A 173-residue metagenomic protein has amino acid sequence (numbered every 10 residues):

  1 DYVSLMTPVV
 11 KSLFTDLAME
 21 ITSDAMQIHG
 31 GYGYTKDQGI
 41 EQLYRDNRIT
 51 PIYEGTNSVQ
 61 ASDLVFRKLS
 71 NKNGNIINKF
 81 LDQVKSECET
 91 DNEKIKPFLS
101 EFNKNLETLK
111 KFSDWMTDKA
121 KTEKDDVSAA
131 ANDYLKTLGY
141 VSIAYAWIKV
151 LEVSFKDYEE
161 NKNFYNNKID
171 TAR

Functional and structural regions predicted by a protein language model:
D1-A18, S23-A25, K104, T108-D125: Accessory "access/gating" subregions that flank catalytic or transport cores
Y2-V3, G39, L43, D125-V127 (+1 more regions): Generic detector of short alpha-helix boundary/capping microenvironments and adjacent low-complexity segments
S4-K79: Alpha-helix capping/hinge segments and adjacent helical runs
N71, Q83-R173: C-terminal amphipathic alpha-helical interaction region
